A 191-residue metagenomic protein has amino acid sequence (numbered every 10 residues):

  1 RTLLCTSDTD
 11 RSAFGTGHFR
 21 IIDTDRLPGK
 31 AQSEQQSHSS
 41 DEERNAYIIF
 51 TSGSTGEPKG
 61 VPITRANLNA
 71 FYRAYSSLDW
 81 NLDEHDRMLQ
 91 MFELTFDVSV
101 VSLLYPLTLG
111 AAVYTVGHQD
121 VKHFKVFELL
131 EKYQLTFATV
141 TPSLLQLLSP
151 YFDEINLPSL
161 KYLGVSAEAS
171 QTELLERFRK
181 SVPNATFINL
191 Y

Functional and structural regions predicted by a protein language model:
R1-L27: Structural core segment of the AMP-binding/adenylate-forming
F19, K30-Y191: Motif- and composition-driven signal specific to adenylation
